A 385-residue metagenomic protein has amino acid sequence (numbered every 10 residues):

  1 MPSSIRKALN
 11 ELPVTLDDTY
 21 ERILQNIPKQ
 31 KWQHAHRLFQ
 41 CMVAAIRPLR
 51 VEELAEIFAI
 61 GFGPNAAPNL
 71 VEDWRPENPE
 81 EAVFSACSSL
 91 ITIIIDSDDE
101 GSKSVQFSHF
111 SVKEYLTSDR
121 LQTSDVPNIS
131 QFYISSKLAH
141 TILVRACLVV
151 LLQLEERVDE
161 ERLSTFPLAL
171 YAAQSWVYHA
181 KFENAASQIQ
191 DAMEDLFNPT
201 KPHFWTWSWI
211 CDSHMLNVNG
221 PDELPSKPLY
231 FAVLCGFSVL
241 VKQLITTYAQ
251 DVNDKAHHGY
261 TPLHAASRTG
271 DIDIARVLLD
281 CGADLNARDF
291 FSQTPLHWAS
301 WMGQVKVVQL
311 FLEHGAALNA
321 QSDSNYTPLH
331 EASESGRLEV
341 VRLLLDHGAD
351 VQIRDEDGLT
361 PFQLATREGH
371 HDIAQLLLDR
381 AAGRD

Functional and structural regions predicted by a protein language model:
M1-K255, A265-I274, D280: Leucine/isoleucine-rich amphipathic helices and adjacent mixed helix/strand linkers that form non-membrane
F231-G236, A265-D271, W298-Q304, E331-R337 (+1 more regions): Ankyrin repeat A-helix N-terminal signature
F237-I245, D271-L279, Q304-L312, R337-L345 (+1 more regions): Ankyrin repeat structural motif
R354-R384: Leucine-rich solenoid repeat scaffolds
